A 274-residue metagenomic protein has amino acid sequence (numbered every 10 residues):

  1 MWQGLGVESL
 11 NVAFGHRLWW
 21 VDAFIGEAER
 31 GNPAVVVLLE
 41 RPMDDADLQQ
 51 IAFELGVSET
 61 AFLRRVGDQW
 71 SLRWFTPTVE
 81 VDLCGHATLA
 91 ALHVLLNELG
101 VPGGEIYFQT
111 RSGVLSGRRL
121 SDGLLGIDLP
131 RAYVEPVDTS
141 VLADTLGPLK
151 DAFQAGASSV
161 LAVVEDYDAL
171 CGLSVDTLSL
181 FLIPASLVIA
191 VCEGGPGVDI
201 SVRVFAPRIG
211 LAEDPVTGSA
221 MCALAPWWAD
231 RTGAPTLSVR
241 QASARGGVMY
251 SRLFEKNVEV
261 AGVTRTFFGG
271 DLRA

Functional and structural regions predicted by a protein language model:
W2-L83, L89-A274: Active-site proximal loop and beta-alpha junction motif in alpha/beta enzyme cores
